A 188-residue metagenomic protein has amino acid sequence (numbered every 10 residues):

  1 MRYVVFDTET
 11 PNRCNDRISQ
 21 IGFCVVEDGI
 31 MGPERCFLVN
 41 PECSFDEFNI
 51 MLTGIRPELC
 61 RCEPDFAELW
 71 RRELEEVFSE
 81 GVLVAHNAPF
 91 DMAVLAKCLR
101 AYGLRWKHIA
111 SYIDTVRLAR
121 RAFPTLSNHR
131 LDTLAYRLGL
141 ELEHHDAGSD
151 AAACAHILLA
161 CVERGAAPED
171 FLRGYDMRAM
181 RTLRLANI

Functional and structural regions predicted by a protein language model:
M1-A110, P124-H145: Conserved non-catalytic scaffold segment of RNase H-like nuclease domains
C62, A85, R120, A179-L183 (+1 more regions): Short, surface-exposed loop/turn motifs that are enriched in glycine and acidic residues and include a nearby proline
E68, R117, A151-A153: Short secondary-structure boundary/hinge segments and terminal tails
L95, L118, C154-L158: Buried hydrophobic packing segments
S111-D114, L172-R173: Beta-strand segments within the central parallel beta-sheet cores of soluble alpha/beta enzyme folds
I113-P124: Short, flexible loop segments at boundaries between secondary-structure elements
D146-A160: Acidic, divalent-metal-coordinating active-site segment for phosphoryl/phosphodiester hydrolysis, typified by short
I157-I188: Acidic two-metal-ion nuclease catalytic site recognized across multiple nuclease folds, prominently DnaQ/RNase D-T
